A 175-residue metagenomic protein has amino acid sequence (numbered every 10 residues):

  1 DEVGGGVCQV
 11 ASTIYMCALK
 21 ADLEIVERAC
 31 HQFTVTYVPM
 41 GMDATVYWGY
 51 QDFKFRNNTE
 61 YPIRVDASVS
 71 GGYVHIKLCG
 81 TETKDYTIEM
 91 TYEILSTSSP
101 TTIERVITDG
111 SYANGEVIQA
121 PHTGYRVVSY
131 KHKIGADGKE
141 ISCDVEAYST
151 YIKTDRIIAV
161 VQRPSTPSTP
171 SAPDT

Functional and structural regions predicted by a protein language model:
D1-T175: Well-ordered beta-sheet/strand-loop patches within structured domains
